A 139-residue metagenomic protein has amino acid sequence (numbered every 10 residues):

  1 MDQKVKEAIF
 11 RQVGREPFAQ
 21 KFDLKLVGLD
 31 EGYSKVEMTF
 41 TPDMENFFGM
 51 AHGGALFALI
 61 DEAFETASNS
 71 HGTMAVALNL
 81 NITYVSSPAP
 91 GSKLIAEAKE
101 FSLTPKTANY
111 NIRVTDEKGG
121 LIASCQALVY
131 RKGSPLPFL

Functional and structural regions predicted by a protein language model:
M1-L139: Terminal targeting signals and extreme-terminal segments of soluble enzymes
